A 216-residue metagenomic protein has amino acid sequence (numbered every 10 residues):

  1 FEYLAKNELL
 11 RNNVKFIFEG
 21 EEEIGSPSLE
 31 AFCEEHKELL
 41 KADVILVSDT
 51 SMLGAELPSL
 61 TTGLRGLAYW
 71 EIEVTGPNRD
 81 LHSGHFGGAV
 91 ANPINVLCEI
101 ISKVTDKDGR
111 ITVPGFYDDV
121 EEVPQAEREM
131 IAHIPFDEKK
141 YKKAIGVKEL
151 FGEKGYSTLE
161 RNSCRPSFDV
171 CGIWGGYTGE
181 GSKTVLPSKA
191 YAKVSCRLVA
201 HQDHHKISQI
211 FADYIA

Functional and structural regions predicted by a protein language model:
F1-G25, W70-V74, G87-K107, V194: Alpha-helical metal-binding/catalytic segments enriched in His/Glu/Asp
F1-G63: Acidic/histidine-rich catalytic neighborhood of metal-dependent amide-processing enzymes
L53, S83-G175, H201-A216: Acidic-enriched catalytic cores of C-N bond-cleaving enzymes acting on peptides and small amides
P58-T62, G179-T184: Short beta-strand/turn micro-motifs at beta-sheet edges
S59-T75: Flexible glycine/proline-rich, aromatic-decorated loop/lid segments
Y69-V74, G172, K183-V185, C196: Short beta-strand elements
N78-G84, G179-E180: Short small-residue beta-strand/loop micro-motif enriched in glycine and branched aliphatics
G181-I215: C-terminal substrate/ligand-recognition segments
